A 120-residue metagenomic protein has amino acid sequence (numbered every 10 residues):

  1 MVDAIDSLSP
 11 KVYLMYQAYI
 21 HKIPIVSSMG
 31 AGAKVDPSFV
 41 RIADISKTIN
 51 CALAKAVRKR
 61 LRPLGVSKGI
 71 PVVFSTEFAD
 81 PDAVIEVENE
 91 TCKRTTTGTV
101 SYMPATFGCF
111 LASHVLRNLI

Functional and structural regions predicted by a protein language model:
M1-V2, T99: Short, contiguous strand/loop micro-motifs
V2-I45: ADP-ribose/adenylate-binding Rossmann-like module
P10, I25, K47-I120: Glycine-rich phosphate/adenylate-binding loop
